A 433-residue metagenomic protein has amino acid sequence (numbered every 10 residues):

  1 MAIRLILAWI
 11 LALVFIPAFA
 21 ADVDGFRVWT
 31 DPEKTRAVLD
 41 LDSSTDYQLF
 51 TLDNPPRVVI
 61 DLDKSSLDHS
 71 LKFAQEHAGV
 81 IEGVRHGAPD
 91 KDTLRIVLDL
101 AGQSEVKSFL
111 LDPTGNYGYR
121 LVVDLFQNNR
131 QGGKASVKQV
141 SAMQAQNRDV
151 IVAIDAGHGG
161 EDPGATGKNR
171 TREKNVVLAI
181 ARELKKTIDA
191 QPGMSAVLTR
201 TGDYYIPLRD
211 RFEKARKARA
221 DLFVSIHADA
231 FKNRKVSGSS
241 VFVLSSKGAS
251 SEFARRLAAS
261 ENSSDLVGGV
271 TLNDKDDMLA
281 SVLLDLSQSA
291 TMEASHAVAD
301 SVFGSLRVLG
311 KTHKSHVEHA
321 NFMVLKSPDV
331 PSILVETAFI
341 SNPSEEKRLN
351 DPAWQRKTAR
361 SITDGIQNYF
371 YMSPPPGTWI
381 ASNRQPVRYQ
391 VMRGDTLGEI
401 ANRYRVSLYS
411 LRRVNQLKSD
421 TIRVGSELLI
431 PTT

Functional and structural regions predicted by a protein language model:
A2-A12: Sec-dependent signal peptide recognition, specifically the positively charged N-region followed immediately by
F15-P17: N-terminal signal peptide c-region/cleavage motif recognized by signal peptidases
F19-V152, E399-N402, S407-Y409: Signal-peptide-cleaved, periplasmic/extracellular N-terminal interaction regions immediately downstream of the signal
W29, R36-D40, Q48-F50, R57-D63 (+16 more regions): Soluble periplasmic/extracytoplasmic beta-strand elements of cell-envelope proteins
Y47, I60, L283-W379, L408 (+1 more regions): Active-site-adjacent mobile loop/cap segments within catalytic or ligand-binding domains
G132-D276, Q288-D300, M392, E399 (+1 more regions): Catalytic-core regions of hydrolytic enzymes
S382-L408, S426-E427: Primarily a LysM-type cell-wall glycan-binding module
